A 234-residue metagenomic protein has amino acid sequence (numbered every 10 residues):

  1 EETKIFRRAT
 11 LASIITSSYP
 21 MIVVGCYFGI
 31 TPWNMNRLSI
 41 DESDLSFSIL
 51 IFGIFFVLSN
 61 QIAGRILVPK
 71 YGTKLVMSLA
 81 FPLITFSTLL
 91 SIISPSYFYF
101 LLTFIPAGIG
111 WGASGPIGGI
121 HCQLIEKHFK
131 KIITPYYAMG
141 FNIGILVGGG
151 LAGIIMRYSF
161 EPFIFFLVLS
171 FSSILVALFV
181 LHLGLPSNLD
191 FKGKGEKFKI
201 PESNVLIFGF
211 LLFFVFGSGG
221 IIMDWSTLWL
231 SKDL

Functional and structural regions predicted by a protein language model:
R7-S46, G53, G220-W229: Helix-loop boundary and gating motifs at the non-cytosolic
Y27-F28, G115, S203-L234: Extracytoplasmic gate region of multi-pass secondary transporters
S39, Y71, I93-F98: Helix-breaking motifs and short loop linkers at transmembrane-helix boundaries and internal kinks in secondary membrane
S59-G72, M156: Helix-to-loop junctions at the C-terminal end of transmembrane segments in multipass secondary transporters
L75-L89: Structural signature of the two symmetry-related core transmembrane helices
S87, F98-A107: Paired small-residue
A113-K127: Intracellular juxtamembrane helix-capping segments at the cytosolic ends of symmetry-related transmembrane helices
Y137-L185: Helix-loop-helix hairpin linking two adjacent transmembrane segments in secondary transporters
